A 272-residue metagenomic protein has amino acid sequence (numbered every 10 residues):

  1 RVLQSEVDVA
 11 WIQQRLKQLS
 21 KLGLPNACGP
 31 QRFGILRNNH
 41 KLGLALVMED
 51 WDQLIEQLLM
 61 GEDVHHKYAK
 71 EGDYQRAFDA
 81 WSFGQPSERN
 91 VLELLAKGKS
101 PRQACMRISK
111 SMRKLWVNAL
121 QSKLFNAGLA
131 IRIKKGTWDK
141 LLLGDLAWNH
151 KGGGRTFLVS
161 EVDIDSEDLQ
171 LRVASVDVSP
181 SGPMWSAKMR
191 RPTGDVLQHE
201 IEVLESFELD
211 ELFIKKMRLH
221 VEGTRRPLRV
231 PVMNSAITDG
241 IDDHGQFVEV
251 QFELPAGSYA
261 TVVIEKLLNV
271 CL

Functional and structural regions predicted by a protein language model:
R1-Q251, P255, E265-L272: Extended, charged/glycine-rich binding lobes that contact polyanionic ligands
S258-V262: Pseudouridine synthase
